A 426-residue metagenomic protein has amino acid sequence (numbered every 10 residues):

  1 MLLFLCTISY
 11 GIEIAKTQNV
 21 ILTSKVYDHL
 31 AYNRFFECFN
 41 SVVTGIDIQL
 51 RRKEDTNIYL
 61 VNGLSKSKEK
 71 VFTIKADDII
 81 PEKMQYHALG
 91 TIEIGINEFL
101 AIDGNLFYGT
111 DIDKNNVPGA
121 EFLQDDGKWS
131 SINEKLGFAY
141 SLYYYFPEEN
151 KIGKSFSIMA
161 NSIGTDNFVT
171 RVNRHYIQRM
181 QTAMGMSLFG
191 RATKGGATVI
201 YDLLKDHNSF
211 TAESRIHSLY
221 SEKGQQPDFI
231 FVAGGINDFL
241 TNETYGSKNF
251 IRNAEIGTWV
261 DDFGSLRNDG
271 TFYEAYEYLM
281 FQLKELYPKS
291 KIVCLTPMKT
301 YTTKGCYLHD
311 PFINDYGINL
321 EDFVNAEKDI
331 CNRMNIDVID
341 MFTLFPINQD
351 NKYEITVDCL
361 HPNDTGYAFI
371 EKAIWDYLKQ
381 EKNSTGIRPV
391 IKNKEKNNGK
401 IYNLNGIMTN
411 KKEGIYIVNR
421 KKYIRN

Functional and structural regions predicted by a protein language model:
L2-G11: Hydrophobic h-region of N-terminal signal peptides that target proteins for export in Gram-negative bacteria
I12-S65, A101-E148: Beta-sheet-rich sandwich/jelly-roll-like modules and their strand-loop junctions
E69-I80: Solvent-exposed serine/threonine-rich low-complexity stretches and specific carbohydrate-binding patches
E82-I92: Exposed aromatic-hydrophobic patches
T91-N105: Noncatalytic modules at the cell exterior or secretory-pathway interfaces, chiefly beta-strand-rich lectin/adhesion
Y144-F146, K205, P297-S384: Catalytic His-Asp segment of secreted/periplasmic serine-dependent ester chemistry enzymes
S155-I158, I163-R267, E274: Conserved SGNH/GDSL esterase-like catalytic core that processes O-acyl groups on lipids and polysaccharides
S384-N426: C-terminal outer-membrane/trafficking sorting elements
